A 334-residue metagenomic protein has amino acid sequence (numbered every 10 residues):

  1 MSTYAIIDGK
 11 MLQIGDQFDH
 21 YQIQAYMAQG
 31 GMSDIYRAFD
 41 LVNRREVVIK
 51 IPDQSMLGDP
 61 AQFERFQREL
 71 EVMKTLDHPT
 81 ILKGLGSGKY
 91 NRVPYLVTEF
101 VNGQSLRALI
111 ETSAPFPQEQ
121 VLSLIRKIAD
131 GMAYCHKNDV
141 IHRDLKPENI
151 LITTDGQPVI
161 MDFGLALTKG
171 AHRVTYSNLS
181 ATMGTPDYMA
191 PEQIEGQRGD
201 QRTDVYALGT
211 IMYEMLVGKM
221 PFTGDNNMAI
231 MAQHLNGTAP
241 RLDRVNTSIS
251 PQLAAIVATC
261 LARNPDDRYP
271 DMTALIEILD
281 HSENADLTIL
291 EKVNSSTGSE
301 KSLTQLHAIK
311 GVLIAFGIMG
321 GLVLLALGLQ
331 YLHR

Functional and structural regions predicted by a protein language model:
Q24-G30, I35: Protein kinase glycine-rich loop
D53-T75: AlphaC helix of the eukaryotic protein kinase fold
S87: Activation-segment/catalytic-loop signature of the eukaryotic protein kinase fold
N91-S105, L109: Conserved short submotifs of the Hanks-type protein kinase catalytic core that shape the nucleotide-binding pocket
L124-I125: Activation segment signature within eukaryotic-like protein kinase domains
D130-V140: Protein kinase catalytic-loop region centered on the HRD/HxD motif
D155-P191, E195: Activation segment of protein kinases
T185-L287: C-terminal lobe helix-coil module of Hanks-type protein kinase domains
